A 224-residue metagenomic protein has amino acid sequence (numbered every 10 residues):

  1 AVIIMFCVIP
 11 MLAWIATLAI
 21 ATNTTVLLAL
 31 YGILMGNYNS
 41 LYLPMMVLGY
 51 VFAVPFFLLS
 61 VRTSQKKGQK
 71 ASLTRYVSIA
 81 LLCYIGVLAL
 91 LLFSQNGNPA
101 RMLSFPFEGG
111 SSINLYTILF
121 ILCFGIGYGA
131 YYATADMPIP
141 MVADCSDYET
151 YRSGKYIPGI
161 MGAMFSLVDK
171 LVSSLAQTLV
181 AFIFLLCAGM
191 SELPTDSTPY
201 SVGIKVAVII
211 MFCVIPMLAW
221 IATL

Functional and structural regions predicted by a protein language model:
A1-L224: Membrane-embedded alpha-helical bundles of multi-pass transporters/translocases, especially carrier/permease families
